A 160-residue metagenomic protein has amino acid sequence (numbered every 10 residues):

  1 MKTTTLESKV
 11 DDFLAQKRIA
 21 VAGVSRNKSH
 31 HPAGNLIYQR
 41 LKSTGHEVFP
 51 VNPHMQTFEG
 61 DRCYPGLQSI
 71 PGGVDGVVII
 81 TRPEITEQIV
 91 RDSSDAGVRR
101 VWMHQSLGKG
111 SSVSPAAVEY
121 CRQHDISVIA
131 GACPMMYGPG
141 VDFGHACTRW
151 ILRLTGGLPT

Functional and structural regions predicted by a protein language model:
M1-N52: Hydrophobic, well-ordered beta-alpha structural blocks that scaffold small-molecule cofactor pockets
L36, Q88-S93, A116-A117: A short acidic, amphipathic alpha-helical/loop segment
G45-H46, A96-R100, H124-I126: A short helix->loop->beta-strand "cap" motif at the edges of active sites that frequently abuts
H54, E59-P83: Mobile, glycine- and charge-enriched loop segments and immediately flanking short secondary-structure elements within
V74-G110: Mid-chain, well-packed structural core segment of small domains
S106-M135: Rossmann-fold NAD(P)-binding glycine/threonine-rich loop
M136-T160: A charged, well-structured terminal subsegment
